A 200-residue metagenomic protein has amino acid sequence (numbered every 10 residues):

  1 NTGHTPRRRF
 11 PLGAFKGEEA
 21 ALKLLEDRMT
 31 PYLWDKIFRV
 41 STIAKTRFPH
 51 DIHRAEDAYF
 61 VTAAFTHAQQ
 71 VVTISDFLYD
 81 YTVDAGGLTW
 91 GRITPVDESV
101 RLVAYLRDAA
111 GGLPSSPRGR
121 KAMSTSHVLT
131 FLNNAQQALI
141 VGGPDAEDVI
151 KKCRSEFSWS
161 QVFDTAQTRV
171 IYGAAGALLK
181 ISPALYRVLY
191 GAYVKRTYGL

Functional and structural regions predicted by a protein language model:
N1-V72, Y79-P95: Donor-binding/catalytic cores of nucleotide-activated saccharide and glycerol-phosphate transferases/polymerases
E19-K23, R118, D145-D148, A184: Exposed alpha-helical structural elements
L24, H127-F131: Short alpha-helical scaffolding segments that buttress acidic/His motifs in well-ordered protein cores
F60, L102, H127: Catalytic-loop motifs flanking and including active-site residues across diverse enzymes
V72-I74, K121-A122: A structural signal for short, well-ordered beta-strand segments and their strand-loop junctions that often border
D76-A85, W90-R118, T130-S160: Catalytic core of nucleotide-sugar-dependent glycosyltransferases
S115-S126, T165, R169-A174: Structural motif
I140-L200: Membrane-interface aromatic/basic loop that binds lipid-linked glycans or pyrophosphate carriers, typified by
